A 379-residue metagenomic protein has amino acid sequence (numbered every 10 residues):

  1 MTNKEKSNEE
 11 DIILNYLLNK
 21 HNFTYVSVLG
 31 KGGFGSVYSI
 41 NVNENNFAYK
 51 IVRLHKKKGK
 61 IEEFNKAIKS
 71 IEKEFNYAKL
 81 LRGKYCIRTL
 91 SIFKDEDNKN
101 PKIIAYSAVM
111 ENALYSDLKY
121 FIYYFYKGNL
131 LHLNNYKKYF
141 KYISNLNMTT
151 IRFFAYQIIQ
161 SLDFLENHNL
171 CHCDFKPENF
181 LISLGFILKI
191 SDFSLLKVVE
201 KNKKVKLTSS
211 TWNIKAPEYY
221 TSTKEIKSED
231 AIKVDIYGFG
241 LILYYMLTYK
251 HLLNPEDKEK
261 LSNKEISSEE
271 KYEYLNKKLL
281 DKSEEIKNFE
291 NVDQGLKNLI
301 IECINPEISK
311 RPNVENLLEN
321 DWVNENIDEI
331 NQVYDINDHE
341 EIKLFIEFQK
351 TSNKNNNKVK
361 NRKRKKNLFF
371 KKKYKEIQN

Functional and structural regions predicted by a protein language model:
V26-G32, V37: Protein kinase glycine-rich loop
R82-I92: Conserved HxN/HPN-centered segment at the entrance to the catalytic loop of eukaryotic protein kinase-like domains
P101-D117: Conserved short submotifs of the Hanks-type protein kinase catalytic core that shape the nucleotide-binding pocket
F154-A155: Activation segment signature within eukaryotic-like protein kinase domains
E166-I182: Catalytic-loop of the protein kinase fold
P306-I330: Terminal C-lobe "cap" of eukaryotic-type protein kinase domains
